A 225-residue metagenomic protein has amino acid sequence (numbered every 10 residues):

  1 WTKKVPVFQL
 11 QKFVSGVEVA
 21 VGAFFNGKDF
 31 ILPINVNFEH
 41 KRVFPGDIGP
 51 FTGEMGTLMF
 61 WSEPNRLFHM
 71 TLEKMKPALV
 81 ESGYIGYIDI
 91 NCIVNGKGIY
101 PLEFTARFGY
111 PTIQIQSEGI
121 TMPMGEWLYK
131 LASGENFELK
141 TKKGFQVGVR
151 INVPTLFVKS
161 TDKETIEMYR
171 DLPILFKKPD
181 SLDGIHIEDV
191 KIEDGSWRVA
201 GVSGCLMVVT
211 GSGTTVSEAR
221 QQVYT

Functional and structural regions predicted by a protein language model:
W1-Q116: Internal nucleotide-binding/catalytic subdomain
K12, A23-F25, I151-V153, G211-G213: Short beta-strand-to-loop capping motifs
F44-G46, N136-E138, K191-R198: Short beta-strand/turn micro-motifs at beta-sheet edges
G56-F60, V149-R150, C205-G213: Short, well-ordered beta-strand elements within core beta-sheets of diverse protein domains
H69-I88, T105-L182: Active-site "cap" helix and flanking loop/linker of ATP-utilizing ligase/carboxylase catalytic domains
N95-I99, A106-G109, N152-L156, I192 (+1 more regions): Short, glycine-/Ser/Thr-/acidic-enriched flexible segments
T165-V208: Generic long, charged, amphipathic alpha-helical segments
V209-T225: Short, well-ordered alpha-helical segments
